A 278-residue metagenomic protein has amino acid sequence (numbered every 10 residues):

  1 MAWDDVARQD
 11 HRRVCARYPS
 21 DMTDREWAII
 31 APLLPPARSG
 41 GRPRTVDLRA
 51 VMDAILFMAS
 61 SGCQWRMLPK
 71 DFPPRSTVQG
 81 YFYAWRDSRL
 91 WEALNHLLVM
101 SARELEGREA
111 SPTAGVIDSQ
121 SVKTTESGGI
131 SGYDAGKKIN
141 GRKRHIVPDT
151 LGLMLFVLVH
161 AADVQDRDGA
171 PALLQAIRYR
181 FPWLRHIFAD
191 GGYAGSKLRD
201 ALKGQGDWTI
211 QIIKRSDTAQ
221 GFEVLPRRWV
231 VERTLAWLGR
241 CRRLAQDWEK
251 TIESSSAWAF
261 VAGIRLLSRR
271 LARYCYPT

Functional and structural regions predicted by a protein language model:
M1-T278: Short alpha-helical elements
